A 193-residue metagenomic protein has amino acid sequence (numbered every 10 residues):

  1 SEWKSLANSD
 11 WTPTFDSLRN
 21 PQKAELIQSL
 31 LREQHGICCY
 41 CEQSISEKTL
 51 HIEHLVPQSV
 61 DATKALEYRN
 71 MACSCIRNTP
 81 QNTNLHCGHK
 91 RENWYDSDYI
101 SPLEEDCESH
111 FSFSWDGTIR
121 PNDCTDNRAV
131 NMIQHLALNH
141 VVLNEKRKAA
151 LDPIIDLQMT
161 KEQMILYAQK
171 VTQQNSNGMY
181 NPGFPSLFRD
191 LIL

Functional and structural regions predicted by a protein language model:
S1-I37, D61-L66: Short, charged surface segments at domain edges that flank catalytic/cofactor-binding sites
E2-S9, F15-S17, A24, S101 (+4 more regions): Catalytic cores of phosphodiester-bond-cleaving enzymes
E25, E33-G36, E47-L50, L66 (+3 more regions): Short, well-structured alpha-helical interface segments that form or flank functional binding sites
Y40-H89, N93-W94: Histidine-centered nuclease catalytic patch
N82-V141: Long, low-complexity, intrinsically disordered segments enriched in glycines and aromatic residues
C124-L193: C-terminal, charged low-complexity interaction regions
